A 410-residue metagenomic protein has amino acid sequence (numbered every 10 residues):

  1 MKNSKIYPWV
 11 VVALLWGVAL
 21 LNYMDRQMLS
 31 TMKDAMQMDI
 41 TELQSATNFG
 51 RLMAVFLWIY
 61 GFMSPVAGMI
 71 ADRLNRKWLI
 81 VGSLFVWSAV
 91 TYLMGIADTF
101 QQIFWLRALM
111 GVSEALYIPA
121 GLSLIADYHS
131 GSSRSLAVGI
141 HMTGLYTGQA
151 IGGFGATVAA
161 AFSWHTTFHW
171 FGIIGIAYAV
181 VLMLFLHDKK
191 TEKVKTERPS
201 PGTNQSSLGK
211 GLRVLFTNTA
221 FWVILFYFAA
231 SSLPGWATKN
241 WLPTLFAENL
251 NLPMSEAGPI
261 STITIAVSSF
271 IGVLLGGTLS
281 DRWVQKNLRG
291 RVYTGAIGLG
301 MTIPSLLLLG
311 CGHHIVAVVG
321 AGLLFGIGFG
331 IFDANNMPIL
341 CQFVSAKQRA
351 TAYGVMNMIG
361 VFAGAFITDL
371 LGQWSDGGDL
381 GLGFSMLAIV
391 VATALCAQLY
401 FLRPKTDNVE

Functional and structural regions predicted by a protein language model:
K2-S4, K190-I224, N249: Juxtamembrane intracellular "pre-TM" segments in multi-pass secondary transporters
L29-S30, N218-L274, D333, M337: Extracytoplasmic gate region of multi-pass secondary transporters
M32-F62: Extracellular/periplasmic helix-loop-helix junction of adjacent transmembrane segments in MFS-like secondary
F62-D98: Conserved MFS/SLC helix-loop-helix module at the cytosolic interface between two early adjacent transmembrane helices
N75, I96-Q102, S130, G312-H313: Helix-breaking motifs and short loop linkers at transmembrane-helix boundaries and internal kinks in secondary membrane
W78-Y92, G290-L306: Structural signature of the two symmetry-related core transmembrane helices
L106-G144: Cytoplasmic helix-loop-helix junction between adjacent transmembrane helices in 12-TM secondary transporters
H141, L145-K189: Helix-loop-helix hairpin linking two adjacent transmembrane segments in secondary transporters
